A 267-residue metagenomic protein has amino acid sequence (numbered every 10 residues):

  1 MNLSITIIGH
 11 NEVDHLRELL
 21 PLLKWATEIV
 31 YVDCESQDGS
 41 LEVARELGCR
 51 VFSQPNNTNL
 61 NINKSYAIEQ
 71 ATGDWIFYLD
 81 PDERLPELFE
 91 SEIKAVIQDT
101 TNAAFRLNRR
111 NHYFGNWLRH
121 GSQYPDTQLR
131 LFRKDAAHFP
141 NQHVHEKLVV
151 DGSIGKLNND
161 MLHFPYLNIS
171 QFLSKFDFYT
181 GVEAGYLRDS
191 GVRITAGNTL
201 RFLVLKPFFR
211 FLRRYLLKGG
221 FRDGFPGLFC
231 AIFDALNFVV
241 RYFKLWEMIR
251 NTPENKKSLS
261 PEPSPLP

Functional and structural regions predicted by a protein language model:
N2-S4: Cell-envelope/extracellular polymer assembly enzymes that use nucleotide-activated donors
I7-W25: Short, well-formed alpha-helical segments that are part of the catalytic scaffolds of diverse glycosyltransferases
V13, L22, D33-V43, N56 (+1 more regions): A conserved acidic beta->alpha catalytic loop
W25, L47-G48, T127, V150: Short, structured coil segments at secondary-structure junctions
C34, N56, G73, D80-E83 (+2 more regions): Short acidic donor-binding/metal-coordinating loop in glycosyltransferase active sites
L41-Q70: Conserved donor nucleotide-binding strand/loop of the catalytic core
N61-I68, W75, P86-T252, P267: Catalytic-site signature of metal-activated, phosphate-bearing donor transferases, centered on the GT-A/GT-A-like
P261-P265: Compositionally biased, intrinsically disordered low-complexity segments enriched in Pro/Arg/Gln/His
